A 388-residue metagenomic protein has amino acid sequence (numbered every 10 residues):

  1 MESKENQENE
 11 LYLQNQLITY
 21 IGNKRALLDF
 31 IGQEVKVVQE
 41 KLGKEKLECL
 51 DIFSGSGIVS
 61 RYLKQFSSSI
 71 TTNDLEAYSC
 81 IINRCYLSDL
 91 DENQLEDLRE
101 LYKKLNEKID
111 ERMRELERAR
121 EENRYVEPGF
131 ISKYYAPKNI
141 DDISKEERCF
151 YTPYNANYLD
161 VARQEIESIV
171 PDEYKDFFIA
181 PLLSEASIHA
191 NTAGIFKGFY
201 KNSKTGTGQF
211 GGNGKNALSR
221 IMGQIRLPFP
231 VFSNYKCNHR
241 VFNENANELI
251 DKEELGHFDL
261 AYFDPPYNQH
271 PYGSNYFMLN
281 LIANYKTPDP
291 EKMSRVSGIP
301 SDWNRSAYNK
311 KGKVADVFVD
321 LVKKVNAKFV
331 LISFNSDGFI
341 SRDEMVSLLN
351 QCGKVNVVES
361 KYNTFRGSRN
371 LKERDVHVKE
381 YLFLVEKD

Functional and structural regions predicted by a protein language model:
M1-F53, I58-Q65, C80-I82, D89: S-adenosyl-L-methionine
E8, L28, Q33, S132-N275 (+1 more regions): SAM-dependent nucleic-acid methyltransferase catalytic core
L42-E100, H270, S274, L279-A283: Conserved S-adenosyl-L-methionine
C85-R148: Conserved phosphoryl-transfer catalytic core
N268-A327: SAM-dependent methyltransferase catalytic-core segment centered on the flexible catalytic loop and adjoining short
R305-C352, N356, S360: Conserved Class I SAM-dependent methyltransferase catalytic core
R342-D388: Class I S-adenosyl-L-methionine
